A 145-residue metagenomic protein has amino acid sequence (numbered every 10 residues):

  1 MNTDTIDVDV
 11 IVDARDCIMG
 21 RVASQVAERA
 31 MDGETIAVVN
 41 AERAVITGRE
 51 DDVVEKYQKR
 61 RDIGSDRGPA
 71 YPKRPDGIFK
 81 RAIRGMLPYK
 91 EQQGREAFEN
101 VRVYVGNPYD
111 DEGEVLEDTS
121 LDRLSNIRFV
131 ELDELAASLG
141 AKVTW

Functional and structural regions predicted by a protein language model:
M1-D62, P69-G77, R81, E117-W145: Ribosome large-subunit tunnel/peptidyl-transferase-proximal elements
M19-G20, V54, S65, M86 (+3 more regions): Residues in flexible loops and secondary-structure boundaries
R67-Y109: Mid-chain, well-packed structural core segment of small domains
V105, D110-D111, V115-L116, L121-R123: C-terminal binding/interaction regions
